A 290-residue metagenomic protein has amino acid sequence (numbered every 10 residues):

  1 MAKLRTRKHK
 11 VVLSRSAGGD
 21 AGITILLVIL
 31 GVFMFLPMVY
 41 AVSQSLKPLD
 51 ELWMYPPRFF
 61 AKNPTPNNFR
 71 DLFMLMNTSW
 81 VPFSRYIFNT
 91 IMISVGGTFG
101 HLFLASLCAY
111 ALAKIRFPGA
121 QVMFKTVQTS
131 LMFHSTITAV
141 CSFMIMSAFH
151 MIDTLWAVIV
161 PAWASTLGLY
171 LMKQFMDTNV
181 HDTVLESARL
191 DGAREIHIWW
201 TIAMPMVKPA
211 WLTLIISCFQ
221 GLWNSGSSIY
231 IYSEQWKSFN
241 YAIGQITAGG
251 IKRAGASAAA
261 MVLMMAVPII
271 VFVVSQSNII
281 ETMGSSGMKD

Functional and structural regions predicted by a protein language model:
A2-D290: A hydrophobic, multi-pass inner-membrane permease signature
